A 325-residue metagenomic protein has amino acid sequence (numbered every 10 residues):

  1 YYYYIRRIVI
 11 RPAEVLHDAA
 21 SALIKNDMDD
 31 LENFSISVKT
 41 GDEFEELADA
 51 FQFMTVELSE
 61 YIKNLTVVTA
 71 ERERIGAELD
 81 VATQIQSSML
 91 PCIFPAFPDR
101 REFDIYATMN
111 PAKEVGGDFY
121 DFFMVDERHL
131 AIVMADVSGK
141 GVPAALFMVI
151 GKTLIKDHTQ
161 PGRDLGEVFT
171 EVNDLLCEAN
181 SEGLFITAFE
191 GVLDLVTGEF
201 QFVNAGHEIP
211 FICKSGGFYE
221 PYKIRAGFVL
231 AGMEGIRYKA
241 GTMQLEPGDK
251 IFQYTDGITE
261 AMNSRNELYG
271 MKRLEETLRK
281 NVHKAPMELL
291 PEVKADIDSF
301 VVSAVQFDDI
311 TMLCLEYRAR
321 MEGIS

Functional and structural regions predicted by a protein language model:
Y1-I5, K156: Hydrophobic alpha-helical membrane-associated segments
I8-N26, D30-V56, I62: HAMP signal relay modules and closely related sensory coiled-coil linkers that couple transmembrane inputs to cytosolic
N64-F252, V302-S325: … and, occasionally, acidic/histidine-rich disordered N-termini of signaling adaptors
R163-V168, N281-L290: Short, charged, surface-exposed loops that flank catalytic or proteolytic processing sites
I212-G216, M262-L268: Cytochrome P450 core scaffold surrounding the K-helix E-X-X-R motif and the conserved "meander" helix-loop region
E267-V282: Divalent-cation-assisted or electrostatically stabilized phosphate/pyrophosphate-binding catalytic cores
E292-S303: Low-complexity, intrinsically disordered Gly/Pro/Thr-rich segments
